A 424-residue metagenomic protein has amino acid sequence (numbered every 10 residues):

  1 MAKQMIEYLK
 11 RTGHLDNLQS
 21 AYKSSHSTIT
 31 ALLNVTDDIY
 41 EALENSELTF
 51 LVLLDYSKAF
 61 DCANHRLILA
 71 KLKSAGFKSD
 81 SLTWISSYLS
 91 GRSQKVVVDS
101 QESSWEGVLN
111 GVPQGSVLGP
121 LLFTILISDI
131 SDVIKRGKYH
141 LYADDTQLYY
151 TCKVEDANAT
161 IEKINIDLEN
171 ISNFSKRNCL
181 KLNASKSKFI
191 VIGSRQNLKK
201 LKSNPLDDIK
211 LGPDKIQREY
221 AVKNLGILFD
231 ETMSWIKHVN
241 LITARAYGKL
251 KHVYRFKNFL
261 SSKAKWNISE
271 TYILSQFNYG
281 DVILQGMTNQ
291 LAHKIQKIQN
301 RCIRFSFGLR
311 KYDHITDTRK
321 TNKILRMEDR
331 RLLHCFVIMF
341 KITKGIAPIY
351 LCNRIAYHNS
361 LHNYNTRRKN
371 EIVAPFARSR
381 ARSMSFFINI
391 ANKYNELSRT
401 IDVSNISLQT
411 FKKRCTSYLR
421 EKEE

Functional and structural regions predicted by a protein language model:
M1, D55, L72, I85 (+11 more regions): Short, conserved catalytic/metal-binding micro-motifs enriched in Asp/Glu and His
M1-P113, Y150: Conserved pre-catalytic core of RNA-dependent polymerases
Q4-Q19, E44, P120-Y149: Active-site palm subdomain of RNA-directed nucleic acid polymerases
Q19, K23, T49-A59, I85 (+6 more regions): Catalytic palm active-site di-aspartate
S20-I29, A42-N45, S57-D61, S74-F77 (+8 more regions): Conserved, non-catalytic sequence blocks in retroelement Pol enzymes and Pol-derived host proteins
Y40-L48, S172-I190, N197, L291-Y357: Short, charged alpha-helical motifs in flexible N/C-terminal segments and linkers
I166, K181-Y220: Short, conserved micro-motifs composed of acidic
P213-I283: Basic, alpha-helical interaction scaffolds
